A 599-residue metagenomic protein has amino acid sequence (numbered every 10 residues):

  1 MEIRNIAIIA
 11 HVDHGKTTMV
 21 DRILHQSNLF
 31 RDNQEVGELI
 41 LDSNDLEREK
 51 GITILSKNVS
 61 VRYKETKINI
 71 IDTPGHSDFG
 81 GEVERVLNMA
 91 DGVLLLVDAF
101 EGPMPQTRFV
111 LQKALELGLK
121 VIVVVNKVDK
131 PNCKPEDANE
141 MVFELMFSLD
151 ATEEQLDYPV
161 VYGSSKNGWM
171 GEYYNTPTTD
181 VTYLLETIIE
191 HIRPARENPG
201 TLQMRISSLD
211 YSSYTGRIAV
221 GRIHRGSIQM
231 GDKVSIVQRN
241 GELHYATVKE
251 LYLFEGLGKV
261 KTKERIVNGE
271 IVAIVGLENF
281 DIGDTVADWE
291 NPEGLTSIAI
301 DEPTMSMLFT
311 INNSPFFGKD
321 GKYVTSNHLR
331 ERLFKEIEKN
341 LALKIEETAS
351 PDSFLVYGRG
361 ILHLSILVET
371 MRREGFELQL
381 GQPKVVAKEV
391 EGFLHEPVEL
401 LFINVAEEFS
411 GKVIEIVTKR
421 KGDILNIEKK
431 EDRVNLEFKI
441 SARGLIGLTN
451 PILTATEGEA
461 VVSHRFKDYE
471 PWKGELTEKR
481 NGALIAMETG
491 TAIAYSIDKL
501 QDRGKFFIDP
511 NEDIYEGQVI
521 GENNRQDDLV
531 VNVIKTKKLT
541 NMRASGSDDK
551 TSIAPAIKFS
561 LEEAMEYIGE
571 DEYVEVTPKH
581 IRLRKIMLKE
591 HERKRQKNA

Functional and structural regions predicted by a protein language model:
M1-V97, E101, M141, L209: P-loop NTPase switch module centered on the Walker A-proximal segment
E35-L41, L149-V161, A195-R205, G241-F254 (+9 more regions): Interdomain boundary/hinge elements
K120, K130-E190: Canonical P-loop GTPase G-domain recognition
S164, T348-H363: Short glycine/threonine-rich beta-strand-turn micro-motifs
Q203-M307, F317-K319, N481, G490-T540 (+2 more regions): Conserved nucleotide-binding/hydrolysis modules and their immediate coupling elements across P-loop/ASCE NTPase motors
R225-S227, L277-N279, G358-L364, A406-S410 (+1 more regions): Helix N-cap motif at beta-to-alpha junctions
F254, G258-V260, H395, I440 (+3 more regions): Long insertion/accessory domains within large nucleic-acid-processing enzymes
S314-I337, K550, A554: A short, contiguous, amphipathic alpha-helix enriched in charged residues
